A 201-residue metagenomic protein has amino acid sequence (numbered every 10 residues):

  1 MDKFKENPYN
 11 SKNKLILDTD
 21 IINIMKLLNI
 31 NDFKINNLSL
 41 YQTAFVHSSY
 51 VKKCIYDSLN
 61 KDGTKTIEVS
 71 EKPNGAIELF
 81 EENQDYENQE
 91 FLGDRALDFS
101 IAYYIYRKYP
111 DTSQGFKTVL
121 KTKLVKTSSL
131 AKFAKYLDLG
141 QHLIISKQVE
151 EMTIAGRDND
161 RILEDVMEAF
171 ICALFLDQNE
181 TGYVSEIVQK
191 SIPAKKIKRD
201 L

Functional and structural regions predicted by a protein language model:
M1-L201: Double-stranded RNA-binding/processing signature
